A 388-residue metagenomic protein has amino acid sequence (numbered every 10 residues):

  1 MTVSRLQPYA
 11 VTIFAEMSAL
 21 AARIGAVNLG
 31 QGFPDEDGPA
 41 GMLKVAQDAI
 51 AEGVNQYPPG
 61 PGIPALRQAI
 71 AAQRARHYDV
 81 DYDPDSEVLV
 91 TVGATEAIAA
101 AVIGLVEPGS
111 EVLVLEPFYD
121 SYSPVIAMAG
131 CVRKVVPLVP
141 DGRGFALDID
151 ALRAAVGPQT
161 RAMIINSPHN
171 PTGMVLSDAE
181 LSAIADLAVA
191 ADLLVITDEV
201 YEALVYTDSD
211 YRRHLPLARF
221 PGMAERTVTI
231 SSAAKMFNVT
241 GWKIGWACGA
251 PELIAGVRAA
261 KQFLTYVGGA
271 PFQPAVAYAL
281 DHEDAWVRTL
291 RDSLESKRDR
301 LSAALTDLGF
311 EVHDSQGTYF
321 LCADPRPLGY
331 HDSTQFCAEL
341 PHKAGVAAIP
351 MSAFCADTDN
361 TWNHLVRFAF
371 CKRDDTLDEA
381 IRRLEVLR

Functional and structural regions predicted by a protein language model:
T2-G93, A100, A151, A279-H282: N-terminal small-domain helix-loop-helix segment of the aminotransferase-like
I24, A129, A190-A191, L308 (+1 more regions): Helix C-cap/helix->beta junction micro-motif
V102-I126: Conserved PLP-anchoring active-site segment centered on the Schiff-base-forming lysine
S110, C131, A190-L193, M223-E225: A short helix->loop->beta-strand "cap" motif at the edges of active sites that frequently abuts
L138-Y211: Active-site phosphate-binding strand-loop segment of PLP-dependent enzymes
R153-A154, E339-A348, F354-R388: PLP-dependent enzyme catalytic core of the Aspartate aminotransferase-like
A224-E295, S302, L308, R388: Conserved core segment of the aminotransferase class I/II
A277, L294-S302, V312-P325: Conserved glycine-rich beta-strand-loop-beta hairpin in the small C-terminal domain of fold type I
